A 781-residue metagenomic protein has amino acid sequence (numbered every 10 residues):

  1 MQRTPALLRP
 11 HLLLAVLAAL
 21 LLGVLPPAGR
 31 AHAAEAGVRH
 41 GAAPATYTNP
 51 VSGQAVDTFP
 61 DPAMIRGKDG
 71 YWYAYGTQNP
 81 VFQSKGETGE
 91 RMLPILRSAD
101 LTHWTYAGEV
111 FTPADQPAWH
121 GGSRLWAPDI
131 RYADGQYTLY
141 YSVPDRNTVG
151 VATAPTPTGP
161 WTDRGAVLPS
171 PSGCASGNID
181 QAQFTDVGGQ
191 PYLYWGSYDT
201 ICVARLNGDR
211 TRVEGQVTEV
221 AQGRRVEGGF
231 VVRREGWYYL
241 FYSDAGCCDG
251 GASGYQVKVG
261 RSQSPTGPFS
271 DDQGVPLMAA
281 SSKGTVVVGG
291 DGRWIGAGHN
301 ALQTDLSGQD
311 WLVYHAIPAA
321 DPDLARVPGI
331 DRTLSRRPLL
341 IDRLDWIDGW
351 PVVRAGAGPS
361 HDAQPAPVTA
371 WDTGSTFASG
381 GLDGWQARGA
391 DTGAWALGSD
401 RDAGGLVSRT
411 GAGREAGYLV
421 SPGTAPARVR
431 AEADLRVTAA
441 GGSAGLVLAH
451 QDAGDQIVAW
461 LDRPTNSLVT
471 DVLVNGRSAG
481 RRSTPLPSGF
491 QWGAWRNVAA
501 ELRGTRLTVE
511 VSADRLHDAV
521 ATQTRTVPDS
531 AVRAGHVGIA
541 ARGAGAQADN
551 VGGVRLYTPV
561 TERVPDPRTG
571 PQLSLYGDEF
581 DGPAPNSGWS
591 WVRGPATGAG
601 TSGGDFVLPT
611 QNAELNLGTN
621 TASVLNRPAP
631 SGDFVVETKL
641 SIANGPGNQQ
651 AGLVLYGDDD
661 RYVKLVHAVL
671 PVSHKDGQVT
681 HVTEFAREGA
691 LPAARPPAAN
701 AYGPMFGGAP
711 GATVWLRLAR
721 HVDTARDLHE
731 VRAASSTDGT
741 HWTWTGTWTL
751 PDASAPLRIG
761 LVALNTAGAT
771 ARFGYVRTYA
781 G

Functional and structural regions predicted by a protein language model:
M1-A34: Secretory targeting and sorting signals
P10, V56-T58, W294, A439 (+2 more regions): A short catalytic or substrate-binding loop motif that flags glycine-/basic-rich loops and adjacent residues that bind
A34-L125, R131-V226, R233-Y239, S243-V288 (+12 more regions): Beta-rich carbohydrate-recognition and catalytic domains
G37, P351-G781: Extracellular glycan-recognition regions
M64, I130, Q183, V231 (+7 more regions): A structural signal for short hydrophobic beta-strand segments in well-ordered beta-sheet cores
P128, W294-H299, Q303: Asp-box/BNR beta-propeller blade signature and adjacent active/binding-site loops in extracellular glycan-interacting
